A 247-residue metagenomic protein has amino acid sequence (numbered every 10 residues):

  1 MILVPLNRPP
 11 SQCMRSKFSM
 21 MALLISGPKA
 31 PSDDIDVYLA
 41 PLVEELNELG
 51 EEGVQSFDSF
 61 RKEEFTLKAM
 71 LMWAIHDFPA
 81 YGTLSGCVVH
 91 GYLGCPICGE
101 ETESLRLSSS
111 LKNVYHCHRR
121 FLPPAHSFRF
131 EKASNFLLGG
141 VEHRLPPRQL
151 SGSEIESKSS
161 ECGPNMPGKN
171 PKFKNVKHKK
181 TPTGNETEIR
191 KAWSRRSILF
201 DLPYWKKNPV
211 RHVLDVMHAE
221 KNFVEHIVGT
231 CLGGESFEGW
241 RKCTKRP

Functional and structural regions predicted by a protein language model:
M1-M20, L24-G27, I97-E100: Acidic, metal-ligating active-site segments
L6-S16, P31, N47-F60, L105: Secondary-structure transition/capping motifs at alpha-helix termini and the adjoining loop/turn into the next element
I25-P28, S32, N135-G140: Noncatalytic linker/hinge segments flanking ATPase motor cores
P31-L39: Phosphate/oxyanion-binding active-site loops and adjacent basic polyanion-contact surfaces
E51-P247: Domain-level detector for long, ordered catalytic/regulatory cores in large eukaryotic signaling and trafficking
